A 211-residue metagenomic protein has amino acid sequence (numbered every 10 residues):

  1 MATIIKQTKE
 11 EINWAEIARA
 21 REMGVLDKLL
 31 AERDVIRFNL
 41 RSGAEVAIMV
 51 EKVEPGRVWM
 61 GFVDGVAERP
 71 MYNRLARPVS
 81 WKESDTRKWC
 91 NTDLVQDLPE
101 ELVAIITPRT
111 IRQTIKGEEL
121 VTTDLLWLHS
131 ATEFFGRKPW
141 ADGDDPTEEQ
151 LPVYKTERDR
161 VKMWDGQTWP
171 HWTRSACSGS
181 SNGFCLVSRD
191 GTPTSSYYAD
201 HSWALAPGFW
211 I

Functional and structural regions predicted by a protein language model:
A2-I211: Collagenous Gly-X-Y triple-helix signature in extracellular proteins
